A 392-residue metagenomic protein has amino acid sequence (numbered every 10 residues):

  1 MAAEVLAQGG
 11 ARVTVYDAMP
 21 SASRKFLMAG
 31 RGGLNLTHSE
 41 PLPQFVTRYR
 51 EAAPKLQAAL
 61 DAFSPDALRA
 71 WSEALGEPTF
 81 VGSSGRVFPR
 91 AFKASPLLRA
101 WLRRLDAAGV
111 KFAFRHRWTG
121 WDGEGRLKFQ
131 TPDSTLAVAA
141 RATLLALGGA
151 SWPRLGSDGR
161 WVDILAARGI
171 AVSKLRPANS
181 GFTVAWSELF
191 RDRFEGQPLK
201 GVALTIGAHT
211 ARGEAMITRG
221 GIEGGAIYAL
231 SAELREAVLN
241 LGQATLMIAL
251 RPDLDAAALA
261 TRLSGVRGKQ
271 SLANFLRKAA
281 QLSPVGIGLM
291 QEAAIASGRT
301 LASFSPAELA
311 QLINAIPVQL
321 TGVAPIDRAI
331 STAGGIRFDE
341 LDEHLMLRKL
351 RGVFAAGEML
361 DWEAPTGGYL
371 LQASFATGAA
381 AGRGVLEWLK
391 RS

Functional and structural regions predicted by a protein language model:
M1-V15, F375-L386: N-terminal Rossmann-like FAD-binding beta1-loop-alpha1 element of flavoenzymes
A7-R31: Glycine-rich FAD pyrophosphate-binding loop
Q8-G9, S21, L42-Q44, D61 (+8 more regions): Residue-level recognition of phosphate/Mg2+-coordinating polar/acidic sites in nucleotide-handling active sites
Y16, W118-T119, A137-S157, L165-A166 (+3 more regions): Short hydrophobic core segments
L27-L97: A conserved beta-strand/loop capping segment in the N-terminal third of enzymes that catalyze redox or closely related
L56-D66, S84-R103, A113, W152-S157 (+2 more regions): Short beta-strand to alpha-helix junction loop
F114-R126: A conserved short coil-to-beta-strand element within the FAD-binding core of flavoproteins
A166, A171-A229, L234: Mid-to-C-terminal "cap/lid" subdomains and adjacent gly/pro-rich loops that border and regulate access to redox
